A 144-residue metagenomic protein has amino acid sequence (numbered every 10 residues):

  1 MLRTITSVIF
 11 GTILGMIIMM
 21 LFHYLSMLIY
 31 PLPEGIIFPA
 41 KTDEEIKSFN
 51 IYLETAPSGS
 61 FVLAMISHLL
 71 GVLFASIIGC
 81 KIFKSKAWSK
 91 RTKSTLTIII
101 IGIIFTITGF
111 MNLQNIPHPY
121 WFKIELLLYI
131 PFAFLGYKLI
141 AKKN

Functional and structural regions predicted by a protein language model:
M1-N144: Juxtamembrane/disordered regions of integral membrane proteins
